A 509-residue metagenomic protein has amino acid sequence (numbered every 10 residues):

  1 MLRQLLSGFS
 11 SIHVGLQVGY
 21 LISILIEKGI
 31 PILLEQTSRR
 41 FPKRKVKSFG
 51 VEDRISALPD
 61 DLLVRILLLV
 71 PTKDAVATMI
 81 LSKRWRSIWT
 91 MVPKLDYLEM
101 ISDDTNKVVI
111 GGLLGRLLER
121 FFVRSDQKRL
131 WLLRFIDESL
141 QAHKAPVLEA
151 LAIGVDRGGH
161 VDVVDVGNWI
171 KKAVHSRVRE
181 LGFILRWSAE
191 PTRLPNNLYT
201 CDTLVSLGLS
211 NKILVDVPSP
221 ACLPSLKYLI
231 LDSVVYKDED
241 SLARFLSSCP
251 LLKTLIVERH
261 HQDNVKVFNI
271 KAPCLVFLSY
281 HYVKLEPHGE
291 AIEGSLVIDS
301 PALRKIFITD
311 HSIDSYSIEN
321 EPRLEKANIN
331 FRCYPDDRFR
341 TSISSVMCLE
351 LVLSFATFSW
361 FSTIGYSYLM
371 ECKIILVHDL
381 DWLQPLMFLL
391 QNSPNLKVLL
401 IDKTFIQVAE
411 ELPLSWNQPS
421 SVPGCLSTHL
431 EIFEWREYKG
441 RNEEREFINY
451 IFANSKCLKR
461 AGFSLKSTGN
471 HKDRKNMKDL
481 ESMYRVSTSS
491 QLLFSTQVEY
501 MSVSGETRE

Functional and structural regions predicted by a protein language model:
M1-K45, D104-V108, G112, C348 (+4 more regions): C-terminal capping region of solenoid repeat domains
L2, E27-G29, L33-E35, R44-Q262 (+1 more regions): Leucine-rich repeat
V46, L69, S102-D137, A142 (+12 more regions): Leucine-rich repeat
L63, P71, T90, M100 (+14 more regions): Short amphipathic alpha-helices and their capping/turn residues within compact interaction modules
V92, L148, V178-L181, L204 (+12 more regions): Conserved hydrophobic position(s) of the canonical leucine-rich repeat
G154, I184, S210, D232 (+13 more regions): Feature marks extracellular polysaccharide-active and adherence modules
G167-K172, P195-D202, S219-L226, L242-L251 (+9 more regions): A structural signal for leucine-rich repeat
S344-L376, Q391-P394: Eukaryotic tandem repeat interaction scaffolds
